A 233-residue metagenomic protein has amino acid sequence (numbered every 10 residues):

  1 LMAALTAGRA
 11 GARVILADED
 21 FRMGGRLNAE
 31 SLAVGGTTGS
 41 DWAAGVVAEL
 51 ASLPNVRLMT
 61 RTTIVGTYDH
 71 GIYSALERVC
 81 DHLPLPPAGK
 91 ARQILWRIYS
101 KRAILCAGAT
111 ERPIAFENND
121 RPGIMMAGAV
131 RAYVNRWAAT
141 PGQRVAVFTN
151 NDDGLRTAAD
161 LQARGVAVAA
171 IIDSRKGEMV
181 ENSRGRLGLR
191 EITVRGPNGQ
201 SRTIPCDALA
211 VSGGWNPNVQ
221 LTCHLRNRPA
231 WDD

Functional and structural regions predicted by a protein language model:
L1-D233: Residues forming the flavin
